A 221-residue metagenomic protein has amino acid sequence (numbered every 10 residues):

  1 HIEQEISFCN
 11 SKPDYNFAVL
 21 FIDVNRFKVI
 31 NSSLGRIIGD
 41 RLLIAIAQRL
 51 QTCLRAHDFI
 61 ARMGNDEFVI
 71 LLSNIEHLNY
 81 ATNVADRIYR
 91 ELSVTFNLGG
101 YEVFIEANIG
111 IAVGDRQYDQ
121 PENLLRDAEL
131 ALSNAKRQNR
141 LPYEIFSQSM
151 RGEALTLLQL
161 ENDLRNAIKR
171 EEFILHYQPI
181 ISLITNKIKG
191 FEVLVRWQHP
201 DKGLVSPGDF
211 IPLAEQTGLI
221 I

Functional and structural regions predicted by a protein language model:
I2-A18, N25-R55, A61-I70, E76-D86 (+4 more regions): Conserved long alpha-helical elements within nucleotide-processing catalytic cores of c-di-GMP signaling and class III
D14, V195-Q198, G218-I221: Short, intrinsically disordered, charge-balanced linker/junction segments flanking boundaries in proteins
N16, E122-N123, L141, K189-E192 (+1 more regions): Short beta-strand edge/capping elements of PAS-family sensory modules
L20, T156-L213: Active-site core of bacterial EAL-family cyclic-dinucleotide phosphodiesterase domains
S32, L71-E76, S93, G114-D115 (+2 more regions): Residue-level recognition of strand-loop junctions within catalytic nucleotide-signaling folds
R36, Y101, E144, K187 (+1 more regions): Residue-level signal for well-ordered, solvent-exposed loop/turn and beta-edge residues enriched in charged/polar side
I60, R87, E91, N97 (+6 more regions): Cyclic nucleotide signaling catalytic output domains
F68, A107-I111, V193: A structural signal for short, well-ordered beta-strand segments
